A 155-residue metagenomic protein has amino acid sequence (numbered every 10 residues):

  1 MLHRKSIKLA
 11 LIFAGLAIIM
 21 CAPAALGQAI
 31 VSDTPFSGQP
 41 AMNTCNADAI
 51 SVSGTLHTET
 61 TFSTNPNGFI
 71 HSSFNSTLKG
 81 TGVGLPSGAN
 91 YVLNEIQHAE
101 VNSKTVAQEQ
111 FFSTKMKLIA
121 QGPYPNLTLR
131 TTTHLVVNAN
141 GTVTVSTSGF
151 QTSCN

Functional and structural regions predicted by a protein language model:
L2-I12: Bacterial N-terminal signal peptides that target proteins for export
A10-C21: Bacterial N-terminal signal peptides
C21-G27: Sec/Tat signal peptide C-region and signal peptidase I cleavage site
G27-N155: Beta-strand-enriched cores of mature, soluble protein domains
